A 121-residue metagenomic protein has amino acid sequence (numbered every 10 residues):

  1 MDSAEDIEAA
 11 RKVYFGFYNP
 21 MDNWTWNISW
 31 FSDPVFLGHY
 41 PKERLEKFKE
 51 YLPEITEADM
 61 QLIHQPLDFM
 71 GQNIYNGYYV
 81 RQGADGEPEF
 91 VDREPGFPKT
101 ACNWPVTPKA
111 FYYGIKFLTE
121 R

Functional and structural regions predicted by a protein language model:
M1-R121: Active-site region of glycoside hydrolase catalytic domains
